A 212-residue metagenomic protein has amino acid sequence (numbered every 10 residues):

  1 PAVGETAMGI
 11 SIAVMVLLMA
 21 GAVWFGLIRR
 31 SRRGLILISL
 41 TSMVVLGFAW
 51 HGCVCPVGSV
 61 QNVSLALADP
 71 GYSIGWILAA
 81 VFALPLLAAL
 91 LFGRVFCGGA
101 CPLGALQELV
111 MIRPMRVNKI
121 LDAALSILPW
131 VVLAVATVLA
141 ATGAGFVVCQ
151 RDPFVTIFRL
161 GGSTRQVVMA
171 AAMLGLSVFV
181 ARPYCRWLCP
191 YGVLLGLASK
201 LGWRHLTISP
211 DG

Functional and structural regions predicted by a protein language model:
P1-G212: Non-ligating segments of multi-cofactor redox enzymes
